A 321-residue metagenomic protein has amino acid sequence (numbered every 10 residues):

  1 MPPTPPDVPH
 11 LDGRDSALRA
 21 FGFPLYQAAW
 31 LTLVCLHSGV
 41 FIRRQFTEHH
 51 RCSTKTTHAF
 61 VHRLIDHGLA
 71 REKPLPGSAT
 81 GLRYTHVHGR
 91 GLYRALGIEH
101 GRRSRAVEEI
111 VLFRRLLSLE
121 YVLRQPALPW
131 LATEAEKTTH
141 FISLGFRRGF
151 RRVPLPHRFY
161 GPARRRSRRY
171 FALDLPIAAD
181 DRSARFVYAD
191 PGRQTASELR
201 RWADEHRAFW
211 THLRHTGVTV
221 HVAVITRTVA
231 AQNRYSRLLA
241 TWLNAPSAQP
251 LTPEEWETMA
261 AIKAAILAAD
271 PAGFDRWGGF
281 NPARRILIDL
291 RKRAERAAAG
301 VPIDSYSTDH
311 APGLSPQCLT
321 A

Functional and structural regions predicted by a protein language model:
M1-R94: Basic, Lys/Arg-rich alpha-helical nucleic-acid-recognition elements, primarily the DNA-binding modules of transcription
V34, V61-G68, Y121-P129, H206-R214 (+1 more regions): Hydrophobic, Leu/Ile/Phe/Ala-enriched alpha-helical segments that form helix-helix packing faces
S38-V40, Q125-K137, G273-R291: A short, terminal or domain-edge coil/loop segment
V87-F113: Short, amphipathic alpha-helical interaction segments positioned at domain boundaries
R105-E198: Exposed, interaction-prone assembly regions rather than primary DNA-binding/catalytic cores
P176-W210, D270-G300: Charge-rich, low-complexity terminal tails
D190-P250: Catalytic cores of nucleic-acid endonucleases
V229-A321: Non-catalytic C-terminal interaction segments of nucleic acid-processing enzymes
